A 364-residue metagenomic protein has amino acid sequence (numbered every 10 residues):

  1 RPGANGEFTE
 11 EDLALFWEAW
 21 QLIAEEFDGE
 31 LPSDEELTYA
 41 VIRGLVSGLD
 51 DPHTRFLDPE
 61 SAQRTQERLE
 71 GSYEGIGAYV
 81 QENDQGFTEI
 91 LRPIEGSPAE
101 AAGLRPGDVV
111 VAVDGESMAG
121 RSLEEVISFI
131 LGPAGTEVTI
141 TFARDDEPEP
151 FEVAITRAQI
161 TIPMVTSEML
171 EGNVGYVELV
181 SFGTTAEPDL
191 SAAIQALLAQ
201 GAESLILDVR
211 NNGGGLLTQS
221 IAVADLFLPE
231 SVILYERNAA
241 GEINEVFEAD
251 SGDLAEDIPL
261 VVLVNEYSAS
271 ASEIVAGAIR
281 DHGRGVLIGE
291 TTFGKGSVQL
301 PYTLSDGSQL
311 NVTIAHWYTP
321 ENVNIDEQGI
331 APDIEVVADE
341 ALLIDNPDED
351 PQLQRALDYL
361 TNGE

Functional and structural regions predicted by a protein language model:
E10-E25: Mature N-terminal segment immediately following signal peptide/propeptide cleavage in secreted/periplasmic
A24-E89, E137-T139, A143-A154, I162-S167: Extended, small/polar residue-biased N-terminal targeting/export presequences and adjacent propeptide/linker tracts
S33, E89-R92, S97-P106, D114-Y302: Cleft-lining beta-strand/loop regions that shape enzyme active-site pockets
I42, Y79-I94, N173-E178, L254 (+2 more regions): PDZ/PDZ-like groove recognition
D306, N311-A315: Short acidic, Pro/Gly- and aromatic-enriched capping/linker segments at domain boundaries
I325-Q328, E335, I344-P347, P351-E364: Conserved functional hotspot residues or short segments at active or partner-binding sites across diverse domains
